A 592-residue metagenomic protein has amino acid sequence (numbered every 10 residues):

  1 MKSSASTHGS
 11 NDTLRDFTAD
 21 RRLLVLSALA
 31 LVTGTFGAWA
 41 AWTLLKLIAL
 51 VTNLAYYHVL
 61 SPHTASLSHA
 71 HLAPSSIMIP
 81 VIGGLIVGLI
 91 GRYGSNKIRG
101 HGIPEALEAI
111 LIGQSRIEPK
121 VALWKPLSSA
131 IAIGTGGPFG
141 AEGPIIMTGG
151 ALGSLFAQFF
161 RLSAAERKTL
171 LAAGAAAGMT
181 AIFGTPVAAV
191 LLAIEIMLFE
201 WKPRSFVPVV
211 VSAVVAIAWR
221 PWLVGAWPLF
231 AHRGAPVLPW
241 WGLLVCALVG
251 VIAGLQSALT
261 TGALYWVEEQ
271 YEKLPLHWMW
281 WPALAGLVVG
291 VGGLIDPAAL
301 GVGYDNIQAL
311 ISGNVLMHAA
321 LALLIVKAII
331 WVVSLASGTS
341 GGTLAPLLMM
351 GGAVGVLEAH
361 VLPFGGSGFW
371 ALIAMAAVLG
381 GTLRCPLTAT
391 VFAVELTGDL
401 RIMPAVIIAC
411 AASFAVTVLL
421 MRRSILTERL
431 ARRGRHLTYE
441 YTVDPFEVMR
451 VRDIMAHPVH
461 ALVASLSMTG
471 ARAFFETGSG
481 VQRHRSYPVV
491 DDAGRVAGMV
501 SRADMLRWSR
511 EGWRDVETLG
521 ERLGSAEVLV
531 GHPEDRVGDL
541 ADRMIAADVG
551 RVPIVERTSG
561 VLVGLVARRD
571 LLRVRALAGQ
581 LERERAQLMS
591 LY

Functional and structural regions predicted by a protein language model:
M1-V448, R452-P458, L462-F474, H484-S486 (+4 more regions): Alpha-helical transmembrane segments and immediately membrane-proximal extracytoplasmic
L357-L379, W508-L529, P533-R536, R543: Generic long, charged, amphipathic alpha-helical segments
V391, A497-M505, V563-L571: Short hydrophobic beta-strand motif reused across regulatory alpha/beta modules
V443, F475-S479, E521, M544 (+1 more regions): Replace "in large, NTP-powered and nucleic-acid-processing enzymes" with "in large, NTP-powered factors and other
E447-A461, L466-A473, D504, V516-V528 (+1 more regions): Bateman (tandem CBS) regulatory domains
M449, L466, V500, D535 (+1 more regions): Short beta-to-alpha loop/turn elements within the nucleotide-binding domains of ABC transporters
L462-R483, V490, R507-G512, V530-R557 (+1 more regions): The conserved cystathionine-beta-synthase
G560: Conserved active-site tyrosine of GNAT-family acetyltransferases
